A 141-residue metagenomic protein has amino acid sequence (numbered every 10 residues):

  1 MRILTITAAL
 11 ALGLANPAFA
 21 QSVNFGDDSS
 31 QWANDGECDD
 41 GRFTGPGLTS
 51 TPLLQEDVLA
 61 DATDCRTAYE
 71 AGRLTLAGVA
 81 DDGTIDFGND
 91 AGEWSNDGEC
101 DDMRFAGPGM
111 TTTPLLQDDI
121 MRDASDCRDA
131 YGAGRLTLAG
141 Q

Functional and structural regions predicted by a protein language model:
M1-L4: Positively charged n-region of N-terminal signal peptides that target proteins for export
T7-G13: Bacterial N-terminal signal peptides
N16-A20: Sec/Tat signal peptide C-region and signal peptidase I cleavage site
S22-E37, G88: Short N-terminal segments immediately surrounding and downstream of signal-peptide cleavage
S30-S50: N-terminal targeting signals for Sec/Tat export/insertion, comprising classic cleavable signal peptides
N34-D40, G92-D102: Acidic, glycine-anchored loop motifs typical of Ca2+
P52-T84, L116-Q141: Repeat-associated, polar segments at repeat-unit boundaries in modular proteins
